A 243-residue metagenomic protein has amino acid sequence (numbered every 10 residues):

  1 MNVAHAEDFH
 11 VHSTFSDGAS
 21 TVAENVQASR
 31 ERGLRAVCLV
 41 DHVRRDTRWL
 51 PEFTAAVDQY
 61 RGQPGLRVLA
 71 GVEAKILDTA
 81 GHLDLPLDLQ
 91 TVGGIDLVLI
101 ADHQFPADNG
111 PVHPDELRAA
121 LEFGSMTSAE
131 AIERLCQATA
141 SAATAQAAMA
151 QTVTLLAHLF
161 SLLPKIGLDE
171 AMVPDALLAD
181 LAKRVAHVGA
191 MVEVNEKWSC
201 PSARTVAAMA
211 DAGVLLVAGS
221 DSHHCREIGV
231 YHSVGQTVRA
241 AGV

Functional and structural regions predicted by a protein language model:
M1, A148-M149, A210-G213: Short hydrophobic "helix-edge" motifs at membrane interfaces and signal-peptide entry regions
M1-G81, Q90, S161-A176, D180-K183 (+2 more regions): An N-terminally biased module of ancient metal coordination in phosphate/nucleic-acid-related enzymes
V37-L39, V98, L156, V192: Hydrophobic residues within beta-strands of alpha/beta enzymes
L50-H187, R239-G242: Extended substrate/RNA-proximal surfaces in nucleic-acid metabolism proteins
A190-A241: H/E-rich (His + Asp/Glu) clusters that bind or coordinate divalent metals
